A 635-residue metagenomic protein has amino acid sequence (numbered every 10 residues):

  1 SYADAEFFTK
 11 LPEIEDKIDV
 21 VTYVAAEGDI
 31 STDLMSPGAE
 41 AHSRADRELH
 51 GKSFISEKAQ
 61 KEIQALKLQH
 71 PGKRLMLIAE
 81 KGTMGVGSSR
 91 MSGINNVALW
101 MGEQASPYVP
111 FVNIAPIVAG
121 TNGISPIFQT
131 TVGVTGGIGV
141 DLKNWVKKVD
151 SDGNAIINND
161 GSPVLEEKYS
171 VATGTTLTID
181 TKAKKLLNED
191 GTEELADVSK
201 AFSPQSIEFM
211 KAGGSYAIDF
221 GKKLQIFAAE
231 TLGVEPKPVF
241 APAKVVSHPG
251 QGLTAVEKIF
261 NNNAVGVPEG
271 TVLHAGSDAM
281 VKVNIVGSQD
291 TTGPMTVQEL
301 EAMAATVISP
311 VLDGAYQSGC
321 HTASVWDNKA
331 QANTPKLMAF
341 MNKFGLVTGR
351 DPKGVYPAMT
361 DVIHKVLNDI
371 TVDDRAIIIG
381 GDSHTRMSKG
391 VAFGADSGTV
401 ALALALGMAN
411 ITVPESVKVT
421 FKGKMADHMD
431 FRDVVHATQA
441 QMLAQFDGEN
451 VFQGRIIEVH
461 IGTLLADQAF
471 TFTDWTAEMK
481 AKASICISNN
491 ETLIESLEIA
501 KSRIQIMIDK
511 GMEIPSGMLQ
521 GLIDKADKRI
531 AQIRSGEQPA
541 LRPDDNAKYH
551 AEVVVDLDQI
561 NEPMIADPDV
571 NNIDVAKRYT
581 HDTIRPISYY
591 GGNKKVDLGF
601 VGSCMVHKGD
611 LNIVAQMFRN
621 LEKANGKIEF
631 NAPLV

Functional and structural regions predicted by a protein language model:
S1-V635: Fe-S-dependent hydro-lyases/dehydratases of central metabolism
